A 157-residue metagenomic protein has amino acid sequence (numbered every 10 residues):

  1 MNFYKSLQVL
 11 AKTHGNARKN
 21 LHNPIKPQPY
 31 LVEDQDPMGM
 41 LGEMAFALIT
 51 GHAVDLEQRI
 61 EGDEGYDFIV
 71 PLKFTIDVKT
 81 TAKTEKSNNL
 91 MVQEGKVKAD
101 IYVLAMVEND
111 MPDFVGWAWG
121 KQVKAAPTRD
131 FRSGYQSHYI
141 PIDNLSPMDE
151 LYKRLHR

Functional and structural regions predicted by a protein language model:
M1-L72, K79-R157: Nucleic-acid endonuclease domains
